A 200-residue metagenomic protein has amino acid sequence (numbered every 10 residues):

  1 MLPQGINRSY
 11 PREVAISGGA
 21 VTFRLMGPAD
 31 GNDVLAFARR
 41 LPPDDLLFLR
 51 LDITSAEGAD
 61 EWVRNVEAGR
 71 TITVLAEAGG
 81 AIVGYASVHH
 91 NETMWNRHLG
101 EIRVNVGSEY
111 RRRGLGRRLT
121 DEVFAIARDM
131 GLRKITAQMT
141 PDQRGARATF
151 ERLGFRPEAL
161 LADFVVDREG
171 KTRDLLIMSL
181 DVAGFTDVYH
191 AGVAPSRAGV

Functional and structural regions predicted by a protein language model:
T22-D33, F155, D181: A short beta-loop-alpha structural element at the N-terminal edge of CoA-dependent acyl/N-acetyltransferase catalytic
P28, L51-G107, T120, D181-A183: Acetyl-CoA-dependent GNAT
A36-R50: Helix-loop element at the rim of GNAT/NAT acetyltransferase active sites that forms part of the acceptor-substrate
Y110, G114-E122: Conserved acetyl-CoA pyrophosphate-binding loop and the N-cap/start of the following alpha-helix in GNAT-like
R111, A137-R147: Conserved beta-strand-loop-alpha-helix junction that forms the acyl-donor binding cleft
T120, A127-M139: Conserved GNAT acetyl-CoA-binding A-motif
T136-M139, E151, R156-R173: Conserved catalytic-core motifs of GNAT/GCN5-like acyltransferases
D163-V200: C-terminal "cap" of GNAT-fold acetyltransferases
